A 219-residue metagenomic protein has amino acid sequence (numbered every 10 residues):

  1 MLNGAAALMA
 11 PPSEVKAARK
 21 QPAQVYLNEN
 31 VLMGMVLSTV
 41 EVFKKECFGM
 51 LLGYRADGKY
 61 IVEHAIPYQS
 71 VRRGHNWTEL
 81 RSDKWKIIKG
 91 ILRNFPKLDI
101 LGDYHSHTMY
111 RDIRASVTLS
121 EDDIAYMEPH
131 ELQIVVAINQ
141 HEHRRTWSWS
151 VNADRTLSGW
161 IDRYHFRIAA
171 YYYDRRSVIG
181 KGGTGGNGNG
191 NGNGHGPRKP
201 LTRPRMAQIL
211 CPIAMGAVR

Functional and structural regions predicted by a protein language model:
M1-G102, S106-R219: MPN/JAMM (Mov34/JAB) isopeptidase/deubiquitinase module and associated MPN-bearing subunits/adaptors in ubiquitin
